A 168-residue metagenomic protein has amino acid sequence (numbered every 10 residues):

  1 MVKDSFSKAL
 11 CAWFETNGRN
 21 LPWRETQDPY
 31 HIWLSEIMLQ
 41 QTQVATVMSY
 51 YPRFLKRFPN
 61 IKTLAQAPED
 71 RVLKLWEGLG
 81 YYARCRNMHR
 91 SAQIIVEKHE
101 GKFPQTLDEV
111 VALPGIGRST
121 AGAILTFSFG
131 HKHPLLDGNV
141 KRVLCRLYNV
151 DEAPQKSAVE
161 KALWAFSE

Functional and structural regions predicted by a protein language model:
V2-D4, K8-A9, W13-E168: Catalytic cores of DNA base-excision repair glycosylases
